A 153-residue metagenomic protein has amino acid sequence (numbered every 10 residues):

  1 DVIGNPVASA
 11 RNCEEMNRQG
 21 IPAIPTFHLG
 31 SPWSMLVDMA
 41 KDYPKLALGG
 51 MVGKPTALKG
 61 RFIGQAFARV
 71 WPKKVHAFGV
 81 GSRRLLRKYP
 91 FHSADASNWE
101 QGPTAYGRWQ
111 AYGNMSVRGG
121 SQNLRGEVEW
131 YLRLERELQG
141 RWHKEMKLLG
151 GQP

Functional and structural regions predicted by a protein language model:
D1-R18, G64-V75, S82-P153: Alpha/beta catalytic cores of nucleotide-metabolism and tRNA/nucleoside-modifying enzymes
D1-W33, D38, K45-V52: Active-site beta->alpha loop and helix N-cap motifs at the rims of alpha/beta catalytic domains
A23-F27, L46-L48, K73-F78, H92-A96: Hydrophobic faces of well-ordered beta-strands that scaffold small-molecule active sites in alpha/beta enzyme cores
L29-P32, V80-R84: Short, polar loop motifs at secondary-structure junctions
S34-D42, L85-P90: Short loop/helix-cap segments at secondary-structure boundaries that form the rim of catalytic
P44-P55, D95-P103: His/Asp/Glu-enriched short active-site or ligand-binding loop at hydrolase and phosphoryl-transfer sites
K45-A47, L58, F62-A68: Long, polar low-complexity repeats
